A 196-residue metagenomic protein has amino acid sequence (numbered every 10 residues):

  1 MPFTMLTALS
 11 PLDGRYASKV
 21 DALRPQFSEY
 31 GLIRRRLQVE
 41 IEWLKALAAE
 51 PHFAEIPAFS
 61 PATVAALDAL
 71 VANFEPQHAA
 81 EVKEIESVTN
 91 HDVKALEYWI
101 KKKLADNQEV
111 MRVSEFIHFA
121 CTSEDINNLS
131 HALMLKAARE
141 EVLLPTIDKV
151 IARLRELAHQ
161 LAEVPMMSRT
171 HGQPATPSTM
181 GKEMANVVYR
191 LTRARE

Functional and structural regions predicted by a protein language model:
P2-E196: A helix-coil-helix interface module used to build multimeric assemblies and to scaffold catalytic/cofactor sites
